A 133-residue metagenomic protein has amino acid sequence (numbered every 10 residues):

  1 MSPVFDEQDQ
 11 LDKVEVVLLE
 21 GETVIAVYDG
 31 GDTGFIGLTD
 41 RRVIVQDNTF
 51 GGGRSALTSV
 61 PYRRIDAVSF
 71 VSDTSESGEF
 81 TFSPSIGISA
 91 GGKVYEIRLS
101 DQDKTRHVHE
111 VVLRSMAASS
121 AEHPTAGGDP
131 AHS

Functional and structural regions predicted by a protein language model:
M1-G37, S89, K93, S100-Q102 (+1 more regions): Anionic N-terminal interaction surfaces
Y28-G30, D47-T49, S72-T74: Short, well-ordered turn and helix-capping elements at secondary-structure junctions
D32-G51: Short, compositionally biased strand/turn segments that nucleate or flank brief secondary-structure elements
G34, T58, P84-I86: Residue-level detector of beta-strand structural context in well-folded domains
V43-I44, L57-S75: Phosphoinositide-dependent membrane-docking surfaces
V71-L113: Canonical pleckstrin homology
Q102-S133: Terminal and domain-flanking low-complexity segments
